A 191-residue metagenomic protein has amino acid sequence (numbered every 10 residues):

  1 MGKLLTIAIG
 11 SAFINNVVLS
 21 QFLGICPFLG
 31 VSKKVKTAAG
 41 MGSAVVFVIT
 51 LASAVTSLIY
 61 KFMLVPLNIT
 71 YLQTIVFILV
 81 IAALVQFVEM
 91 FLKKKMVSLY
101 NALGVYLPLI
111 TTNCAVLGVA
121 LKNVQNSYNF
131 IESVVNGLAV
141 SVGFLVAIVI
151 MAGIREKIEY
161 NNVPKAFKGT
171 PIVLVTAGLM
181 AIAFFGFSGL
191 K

Functional and structural regions predicted by a protein language model:
M1-K3, I182-K191: Juxtamembrane boundary at the C-terminal end of a transmembrane helix
K3-L19, L67-I81, V134-A147: Structural signature of hydrophobic alpha-helical transmembrane segments
G10-A44: Juxtamembrane transmembrane-helix termini in multi-pass membrane transport proteins
F22-G30, E89-K94, V105-L107, C114-S127: Generic transmembrane alpha-helix signature in multi-pass membrane proteins, especially transporters/channels
L23-T37, V85-L99, M151-N162: C-terminal ends of transmembrane helices
A44-A54, G104-V119, G169-A181: Small-residue-rich segments of transmembrane alpha-helices in multi-pass membrane proteins, especially helix faces
K61-G104: Ordered, amphipathic secondary-structure segments that act as subunit-interaction surfaces in large macromolecular
E156-L174: Interfacial loop-to-transmembrane junctions
